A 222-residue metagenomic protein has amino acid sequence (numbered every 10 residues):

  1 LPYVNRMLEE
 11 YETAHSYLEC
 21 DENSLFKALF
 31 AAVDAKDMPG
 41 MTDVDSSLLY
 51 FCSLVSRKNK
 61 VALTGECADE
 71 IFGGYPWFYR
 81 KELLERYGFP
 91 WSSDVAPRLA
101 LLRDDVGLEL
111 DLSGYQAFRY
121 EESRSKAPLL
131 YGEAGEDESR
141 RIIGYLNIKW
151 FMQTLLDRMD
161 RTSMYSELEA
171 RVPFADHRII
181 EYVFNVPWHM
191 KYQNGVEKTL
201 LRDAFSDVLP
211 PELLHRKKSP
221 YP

Functional and structural regions predicted by a protein language model:
L1-G132, E138-R140, R161-V208: ATP-dependent adenylate-handling active sites, centered on carboxylate activation for C-N bond formation
N147, S166-A170, P222: A ubiquitous short alpha-helical element
N147-R161, V183: Short Ser/Thr-interspersed hydrophobic loop/turn segments at strand-loop and sheet-helix junctions that line or gate
L156, V208-L209: Conserved cytochrome P450 K-helix E-x-x-R motif and the immediately C-terminal K′/meander segment
L209-P222: PAPS-dependent sulfotransferase catalytic core
